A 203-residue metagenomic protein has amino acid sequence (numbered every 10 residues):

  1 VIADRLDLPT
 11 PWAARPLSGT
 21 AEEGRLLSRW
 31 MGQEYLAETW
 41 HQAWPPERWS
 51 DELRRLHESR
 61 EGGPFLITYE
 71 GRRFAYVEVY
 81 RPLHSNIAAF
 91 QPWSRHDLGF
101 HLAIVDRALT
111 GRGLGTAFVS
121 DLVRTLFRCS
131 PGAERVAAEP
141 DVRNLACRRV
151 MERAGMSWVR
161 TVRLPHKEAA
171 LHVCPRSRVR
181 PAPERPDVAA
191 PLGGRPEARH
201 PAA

Functional and structural regions predicted by a protein language model:
V1-A21, V179-A203: Conserved N-terminal entry element of GNAT/NAT acetyltransferase domains
A21-S28, S50: An amphipathic alpha-helix signature
R29-A43: Helix-loop element at the rim of GNAT/NAT acetyltransferase active sites that forms part of the acceptor-substrate
R54-G99, A103, R107: Acetyl-CoA-dependent GNAT
L83, S157-L171: Conserved catalytic-core motifs of GNAT/GCN5-like acyltransferases
D106-A117, V142-N144: Conserved glycine-rich acetyl-CoA-binding loop
G111-F127, R149, R153: Conserved acetyl-CoA-binding loop-helix of GNAT-fold acetyltransferases
V136-R148, P165: Conserved beta-strand-loop-alpha-helix junction that forms the acyl-donor binding cleft
